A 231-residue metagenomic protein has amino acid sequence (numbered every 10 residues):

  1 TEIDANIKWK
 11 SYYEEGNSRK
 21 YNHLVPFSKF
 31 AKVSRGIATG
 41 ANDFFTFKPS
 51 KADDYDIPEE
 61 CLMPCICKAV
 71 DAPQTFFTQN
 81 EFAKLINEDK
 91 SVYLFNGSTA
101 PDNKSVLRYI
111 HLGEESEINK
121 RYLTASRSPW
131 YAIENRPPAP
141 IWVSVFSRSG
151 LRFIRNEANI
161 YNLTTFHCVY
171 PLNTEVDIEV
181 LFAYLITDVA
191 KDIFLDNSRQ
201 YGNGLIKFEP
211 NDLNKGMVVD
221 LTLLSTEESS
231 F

Functional and structural regions predicted by a protein language model:
T1-R19: A conserved mid-domain beta-alpha-beta active-site/ligand-binding segment of alpha/beta enzyme cores
Y13, S18-S229: Polybasic, glycine- and aromatic-enriched phosphate-binding surface used to engage nucleic acids
